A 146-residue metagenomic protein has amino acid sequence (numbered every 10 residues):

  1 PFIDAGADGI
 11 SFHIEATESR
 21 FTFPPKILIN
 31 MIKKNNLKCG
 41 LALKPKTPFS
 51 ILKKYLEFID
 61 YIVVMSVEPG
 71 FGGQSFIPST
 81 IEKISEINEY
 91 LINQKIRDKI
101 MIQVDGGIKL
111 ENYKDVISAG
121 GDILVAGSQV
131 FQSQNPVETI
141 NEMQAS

Functional and structural regions predicted by a protein language model:
P1-D4, T47-I59, G106-L124: Catalytic cores of alpha/beta
P1-L41: Glycine/small-residue-rich loop that forms an oxyanion/phosphate-binding "nest" at active or ligand-binding sites
I3, K26-N36, K83-K95, N141-Q144: Surface-exposed amphipathic alpha-helices with a cationic face
I10-F12, C39-L43, I62-V64, I100-G106 (+1 more regions): Hydrophobic faces of well-ordered beta-strands that scaffold small-molecule active sites in alpha/beta enzyme cores
I10-S19, V63-S75, A119-T139: Glycine-rich phosphate-binding active-site loops on the catalytic face of alpha/beta enzymes
E15-T17, A42-K46, V67-E68, D105-E111 (+1 more regions): Active-site beta-loop-alpha junctions enriched in small/polar residues
P45, K53-S85, E89-I102, T139: Glycine/Thr-rich beta-alpha phosphate-binding loop at enzyme active sites
E89-Y90, R97-V104, K109-S146: Alpha/beta catalytic cores of nucleotide-metabolism and tRNA/nucleoside-modifying enzymes
